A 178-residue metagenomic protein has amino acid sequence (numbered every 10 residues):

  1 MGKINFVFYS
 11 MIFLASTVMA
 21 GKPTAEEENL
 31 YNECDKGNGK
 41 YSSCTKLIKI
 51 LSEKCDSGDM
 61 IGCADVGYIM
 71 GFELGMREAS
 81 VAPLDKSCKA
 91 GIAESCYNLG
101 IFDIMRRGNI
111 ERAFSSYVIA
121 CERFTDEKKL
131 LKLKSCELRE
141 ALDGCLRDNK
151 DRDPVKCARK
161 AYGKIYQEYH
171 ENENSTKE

Functional and structural regions predicted by a protein language model:
V18-K49: N-terminal leader/linker segments that initiate helical-solenoid repeat arrays
G37-K40, G58-M60, E73, A90-A93 (+2 more regions): Short helix-capping/linker turns of helical repeat alpha-solenoids
Y41-K46, F72-P83, G108-S116: Structural signature of tandem alpha-helical TPR/SEL1-like repeats, specifically the intra-repeat loop/turn
E111-D126, R159-Y166: TPR/TPR-like (Sel1-like) alpha-helical repeat modules
L130-E178: Terminal, low-structured helical/coil segments at or just beyond the last alpha-helical repeat
